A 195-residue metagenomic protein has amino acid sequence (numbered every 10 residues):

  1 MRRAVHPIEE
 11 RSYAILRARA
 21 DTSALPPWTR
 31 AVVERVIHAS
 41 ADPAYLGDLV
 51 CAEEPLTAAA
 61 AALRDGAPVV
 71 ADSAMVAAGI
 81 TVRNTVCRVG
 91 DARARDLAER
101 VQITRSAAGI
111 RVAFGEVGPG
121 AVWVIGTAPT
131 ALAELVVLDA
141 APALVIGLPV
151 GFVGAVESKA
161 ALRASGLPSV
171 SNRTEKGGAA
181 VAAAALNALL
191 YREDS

Functional and structural regions predicted by a protein language model:
M1-V70, A78-I80: Electropositive, gly/pro-rich neighborhoods at or near active sites that engage anionic ligands
A39-D48, D96-A98, G120-A121, L144: Short, basic, glycine/proline-bearing loop/turn elements
P68-G109: Glycine-rich, small/polar surface segments that engage phosphate groups of diverse ligands
D72, I146-G147, A185: Buried hydrophobic positions in well-ordered alpha/beta secondary-structure cores of metabolic enzymes
R83-R88, A143, G166-S169: Active-site regions of enzymes building and remodeling cell-envelope glycoconjugates
V89-R93, P149-F152, R173-K176: Short, acidic/turn-prone active-site loops that include or flank metal/cofactor- and phosphate-binding residues
T104-S158: Long, charge-patterned amphipathic alpha-helical coiled-coil/hairpin "stalk" segments used as oligomerization
V153-S195: C-terminal functional extensions of proteins
